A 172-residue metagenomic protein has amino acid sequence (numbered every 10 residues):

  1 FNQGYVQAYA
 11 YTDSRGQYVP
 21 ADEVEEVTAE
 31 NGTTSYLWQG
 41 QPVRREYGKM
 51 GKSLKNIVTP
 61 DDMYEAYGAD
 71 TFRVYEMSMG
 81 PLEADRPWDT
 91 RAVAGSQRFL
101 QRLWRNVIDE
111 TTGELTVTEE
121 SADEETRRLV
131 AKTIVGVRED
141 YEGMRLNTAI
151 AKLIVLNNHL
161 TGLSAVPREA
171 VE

Functional and structural regions predicted by a protein language model:
F1-V117, T126, T133, V137 (+1 more regions): Conserved active-site neighborhood of enzyme catalytic/cofactor-binding cores
G95, L129, R145-T148: Alpha-helical initiation/capping and key positions within long helical/coiled-coil segments
S121-A122, G143-M144: Conserved, non-catalytic sequence blocks in retroelement Pol enzymes and Pol-derived host proteins
R128, K132-V135, A151, V155: Solvent-exposed alpha-helical segments within well-ordered globular domains of core cellular machineries
R145-A165, A170: Extended, domain-scale alpha-helical bundle/helix-rich regions
